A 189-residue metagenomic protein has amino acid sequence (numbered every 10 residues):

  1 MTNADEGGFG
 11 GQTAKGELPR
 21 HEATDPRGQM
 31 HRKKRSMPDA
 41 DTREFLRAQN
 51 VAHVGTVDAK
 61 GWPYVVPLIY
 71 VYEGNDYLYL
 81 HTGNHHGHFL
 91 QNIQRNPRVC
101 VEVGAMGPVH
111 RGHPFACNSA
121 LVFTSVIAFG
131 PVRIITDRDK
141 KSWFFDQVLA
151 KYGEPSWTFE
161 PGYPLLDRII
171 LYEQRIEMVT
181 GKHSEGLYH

Functional and structural regions predicted by a protein language model:
T2-K34, M106-H189: Charged, gly/pro-rich active-site loop segments
Q12, K34, R43, L90-Q91 (+1 more regions): Anion-coordinating catalytic cores for phosphoryl-, nucleotidyl-, and glycosidic chemistry
D25-N75: An N-terminal domain-cap segment
L46, N92-I93, V148: A generic structural signal for nonpolar/aromatic side chains embedded in well-ordered alpha-helices
N50, V66, G74-D76, R95-E102 (+2 more regions): A generic structural signal for short beta-strands and their flanking turns/coil linkers
T56-D58, T82, V103-A105, I176-M178: Short, structured patches in soluble enzyme cores that scaffold and shape functional sites
V65, Y79-L80, I134: A sequence-level detector of short linear motifs
V71-V109: A short mixed-secondary-structure module that forms the rim of ligand-binding clefts
